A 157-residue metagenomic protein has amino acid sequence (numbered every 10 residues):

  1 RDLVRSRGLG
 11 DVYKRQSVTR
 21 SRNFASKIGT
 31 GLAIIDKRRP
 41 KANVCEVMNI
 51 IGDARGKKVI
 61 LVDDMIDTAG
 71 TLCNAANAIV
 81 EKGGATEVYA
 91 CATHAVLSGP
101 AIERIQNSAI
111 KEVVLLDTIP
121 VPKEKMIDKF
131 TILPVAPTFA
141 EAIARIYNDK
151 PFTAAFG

Functional and structural regions predicted by a protein language model:
D2-L9, Y13: Single conserved hydrophobic/aromatic residue that forms the stacking wall/gate of nucleotide- or nucleobase-binding
S6, S26-A33, E81, A144-F152: Generic secondary-structure signature for well-ordered alpha-helical cores
G10, V88, K129-F130: Short active-site oxyanion
R15-T19: Gly/Ser/Thr-rich loops at beta-strand to alpha-helix junctions that form or flank small-molecule/cofactor-binding
R20-M126: PRPP/pyrophosphate-binding module of the type I phosphoribosyltransferase fold
I102-G157: Acidic, metal-coordinating catalytic segment for phosphate/diphosphate chemistry, firing primarily on the Nudix
